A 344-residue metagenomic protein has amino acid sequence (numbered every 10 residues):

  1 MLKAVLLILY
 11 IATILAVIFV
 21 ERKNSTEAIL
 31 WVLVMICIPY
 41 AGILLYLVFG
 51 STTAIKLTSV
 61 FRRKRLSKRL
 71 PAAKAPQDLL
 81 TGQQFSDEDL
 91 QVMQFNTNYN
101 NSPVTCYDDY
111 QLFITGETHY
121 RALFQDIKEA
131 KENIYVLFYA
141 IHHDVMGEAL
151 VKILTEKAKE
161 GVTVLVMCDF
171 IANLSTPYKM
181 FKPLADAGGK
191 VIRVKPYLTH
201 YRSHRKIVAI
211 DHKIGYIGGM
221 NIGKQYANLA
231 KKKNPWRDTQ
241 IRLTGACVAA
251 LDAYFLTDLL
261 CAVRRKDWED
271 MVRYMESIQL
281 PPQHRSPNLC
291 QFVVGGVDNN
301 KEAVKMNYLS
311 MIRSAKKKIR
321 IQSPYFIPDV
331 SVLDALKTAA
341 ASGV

Functional and structural regions predicted by a protein language model:
M1-M306, S310, S314, T338: N-terminal localization/anchoring segments of enzymes in phospholipid and broader phosphate metabolism
H143, K301-E302, R320-Q322, P328-D329: Conserved small/aromatic sequence motifs within transmembrane helices
V164-V166, I319, V344: Hydrophobic beta-strand segments of well-ordered beta-sheets in folded domains
G295, Q322-S323: Thr-Gly-centered strand-to-loop micro-motif
A315-K317, P324-V344: Helical hairpin unit composed of two closely spaced alpha helices linked by a short loop
